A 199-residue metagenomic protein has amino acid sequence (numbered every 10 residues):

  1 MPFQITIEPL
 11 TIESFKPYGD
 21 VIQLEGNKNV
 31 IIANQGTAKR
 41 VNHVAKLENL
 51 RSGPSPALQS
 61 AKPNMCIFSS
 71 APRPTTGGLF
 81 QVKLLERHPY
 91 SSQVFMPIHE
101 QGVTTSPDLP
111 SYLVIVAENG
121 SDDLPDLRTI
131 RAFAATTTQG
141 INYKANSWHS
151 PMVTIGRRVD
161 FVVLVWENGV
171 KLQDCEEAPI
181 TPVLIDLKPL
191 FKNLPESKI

Functional and structural regions predicted by a protein language model:
M1-A132, V170-Q173, K192-K198: Non-catalytic, conserved peripheral segments adjacent to functional cores
V21-L24, H149, T154: A generic structural signal for solvent-exposed, polar alpha-helical segments
Q93, I141, V159: Residue-level detector of short, conserved catalytic/binding motifs and their immediate flanks
A117, N146, V153, W166: Surface loops and adjacent helix of pleckstrin homology
A134-S150: Conserved metal-binding segment of the jelly-roll/cupin
I155-I199: Double-stranded beta-helix
